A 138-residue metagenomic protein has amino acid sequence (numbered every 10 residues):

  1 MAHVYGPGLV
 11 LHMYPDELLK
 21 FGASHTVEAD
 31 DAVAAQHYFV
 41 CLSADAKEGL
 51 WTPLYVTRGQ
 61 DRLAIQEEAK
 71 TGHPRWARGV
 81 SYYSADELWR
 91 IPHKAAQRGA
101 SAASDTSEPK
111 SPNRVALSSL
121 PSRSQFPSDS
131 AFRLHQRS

Functional and structural regions predicted by a protein language model:
M1-A34: N-terminal accessory segments that precede or flank the first globular/catalytic domain
L9, G49, S81-Y83: Generic beta-strand structural signal
P15, A44, E87: Residues immediately flanking
P15, F21-A23, G49-T52, D61-Q66 (+3 more regions): Generic marker of "main functional regions" within proteins
F21-W76: Compact nucleic-acid interaction/catalytic patches
A69-S138: C-terminal terminal-subdomain/extension
